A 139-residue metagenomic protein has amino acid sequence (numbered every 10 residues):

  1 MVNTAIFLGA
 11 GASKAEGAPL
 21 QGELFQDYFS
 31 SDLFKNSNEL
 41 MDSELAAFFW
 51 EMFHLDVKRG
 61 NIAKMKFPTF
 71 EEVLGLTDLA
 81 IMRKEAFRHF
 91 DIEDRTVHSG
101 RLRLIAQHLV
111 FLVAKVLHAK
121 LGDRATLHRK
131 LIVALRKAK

Functional and structural regions predicted by a protein language model:
M1-L40: An N-terminal structural lobe/cap that precedes and organizes the functional/catalytic core across diverse proteins
T4, D42-K139: Active-site periphery "cap/insert" segments of enzyme catalytic domains
